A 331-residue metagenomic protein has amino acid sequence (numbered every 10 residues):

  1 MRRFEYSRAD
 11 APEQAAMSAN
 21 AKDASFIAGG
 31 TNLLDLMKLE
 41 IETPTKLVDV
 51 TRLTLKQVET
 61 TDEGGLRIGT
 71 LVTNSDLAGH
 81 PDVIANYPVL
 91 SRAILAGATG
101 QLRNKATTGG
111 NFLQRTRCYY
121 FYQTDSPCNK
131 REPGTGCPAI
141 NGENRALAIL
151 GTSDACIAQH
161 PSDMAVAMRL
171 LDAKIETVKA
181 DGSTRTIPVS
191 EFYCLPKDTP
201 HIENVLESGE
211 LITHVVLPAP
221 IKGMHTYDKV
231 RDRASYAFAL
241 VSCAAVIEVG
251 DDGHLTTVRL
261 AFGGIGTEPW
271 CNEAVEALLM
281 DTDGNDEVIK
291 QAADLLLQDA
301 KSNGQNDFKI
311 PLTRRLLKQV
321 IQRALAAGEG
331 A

Functional and structural regions predicted by a protein language model:
M1-A331: C-terminal structural segment of proteins
